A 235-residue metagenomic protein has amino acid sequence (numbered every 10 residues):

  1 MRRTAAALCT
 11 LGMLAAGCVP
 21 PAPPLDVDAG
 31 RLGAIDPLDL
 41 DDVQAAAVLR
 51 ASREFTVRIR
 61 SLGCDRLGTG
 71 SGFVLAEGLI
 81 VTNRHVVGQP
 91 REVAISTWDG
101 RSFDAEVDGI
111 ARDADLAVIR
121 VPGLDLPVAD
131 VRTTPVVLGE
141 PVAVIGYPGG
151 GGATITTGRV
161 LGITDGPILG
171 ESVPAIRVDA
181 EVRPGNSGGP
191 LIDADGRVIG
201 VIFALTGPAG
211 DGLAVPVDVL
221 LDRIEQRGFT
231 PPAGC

Functional and structural regions predicted by a protein language model:
M1-C9: N-terminal export and membrane-targeting signals
C9-T10, G196: Extended acidic low-complexity intrinsically disordered segments
L14-G17: C-terminal motif of bacterial Sec signal peptides marking the signal peptidase cleavage site
V19-F73, E92, R223-G234: N-terminal activation segment of mature serine protease catalytic domains
A47-L49, D108-G109, T133, I168: Short secondary-structure boundary/capping segments
S52-L62, A117-V128, A153-C235: Active-site region of chymotrypsin-like
T56, G63-T69, A76-T154, P231-A233: Conserved active-site neighborhood of the chymotrypsin/trypsin-like protease fold
L75-A76, A194: A cytosolic small-molecule/anion-sensing beta-strand core signal
